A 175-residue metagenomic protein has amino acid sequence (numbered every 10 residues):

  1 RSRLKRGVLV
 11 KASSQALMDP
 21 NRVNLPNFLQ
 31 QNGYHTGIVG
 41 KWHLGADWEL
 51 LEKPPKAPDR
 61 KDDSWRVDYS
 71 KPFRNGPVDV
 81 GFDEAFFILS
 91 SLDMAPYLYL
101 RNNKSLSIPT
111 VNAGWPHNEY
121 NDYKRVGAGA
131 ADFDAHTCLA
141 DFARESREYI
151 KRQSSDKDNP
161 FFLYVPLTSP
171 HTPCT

Functional and structural regions predicted by a protein language model:
R1-T175: Formylglycine-dependent sulfatase
